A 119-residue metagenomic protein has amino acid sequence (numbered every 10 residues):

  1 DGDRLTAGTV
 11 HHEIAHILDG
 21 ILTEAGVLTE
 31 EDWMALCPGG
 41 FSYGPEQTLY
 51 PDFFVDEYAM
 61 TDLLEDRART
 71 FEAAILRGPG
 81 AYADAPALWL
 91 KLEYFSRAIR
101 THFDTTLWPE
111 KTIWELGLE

Functional and structural regions predicted by a protein language model:
D1-E119: Active-site-flanking segments in enzyme catalytic domains
